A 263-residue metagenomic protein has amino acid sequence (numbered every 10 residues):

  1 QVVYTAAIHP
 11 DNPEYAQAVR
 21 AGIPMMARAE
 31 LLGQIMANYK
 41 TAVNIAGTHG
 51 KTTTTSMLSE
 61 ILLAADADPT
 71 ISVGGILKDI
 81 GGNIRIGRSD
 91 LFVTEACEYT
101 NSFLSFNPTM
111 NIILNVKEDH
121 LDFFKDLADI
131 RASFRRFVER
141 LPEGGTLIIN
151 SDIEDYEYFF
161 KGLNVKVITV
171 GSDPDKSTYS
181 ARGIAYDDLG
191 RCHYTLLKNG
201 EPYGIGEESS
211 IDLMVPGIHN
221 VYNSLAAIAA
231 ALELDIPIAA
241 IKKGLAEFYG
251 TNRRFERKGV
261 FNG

Functional and structural regions predicted by a protein language model:
V2: Cytosolic ligand/metal-binding cores
A6-S151, D155-K166, L225, A229-L234 (+1 more regions): Phosphate-binding loop of NTP-binding sites
F124-R131, G145, K161-G263: Adenine nucleotide phosphate-binding catalytic loops in nucleotide-utilizing enzymes
